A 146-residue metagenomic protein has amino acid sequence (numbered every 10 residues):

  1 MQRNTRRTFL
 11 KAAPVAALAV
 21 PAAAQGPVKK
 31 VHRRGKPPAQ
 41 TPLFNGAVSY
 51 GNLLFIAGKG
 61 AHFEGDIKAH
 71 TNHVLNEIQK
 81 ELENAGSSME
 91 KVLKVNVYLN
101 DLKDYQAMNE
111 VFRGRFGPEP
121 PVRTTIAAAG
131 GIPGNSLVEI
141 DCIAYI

Functional and structural regions predicted by a protein language model:
Q2-N72, E83, N100-I146: N-terminal presequence-like segments and the immediate start of the first folded domain
I78: Residue-level signal for inorganic ion chemistry
L82-E90: Phosphate/pyrophosphate-binding loops at sites that engage ATP/ADP/AMP, CoA/4′-phosphopantetheine, polyphosphate
E90-V92, R123: Short secondary-structure junction motifs
V92-D101: Acidic helix-start/capping segments at beta-turn-to-alpha-helix junctions
